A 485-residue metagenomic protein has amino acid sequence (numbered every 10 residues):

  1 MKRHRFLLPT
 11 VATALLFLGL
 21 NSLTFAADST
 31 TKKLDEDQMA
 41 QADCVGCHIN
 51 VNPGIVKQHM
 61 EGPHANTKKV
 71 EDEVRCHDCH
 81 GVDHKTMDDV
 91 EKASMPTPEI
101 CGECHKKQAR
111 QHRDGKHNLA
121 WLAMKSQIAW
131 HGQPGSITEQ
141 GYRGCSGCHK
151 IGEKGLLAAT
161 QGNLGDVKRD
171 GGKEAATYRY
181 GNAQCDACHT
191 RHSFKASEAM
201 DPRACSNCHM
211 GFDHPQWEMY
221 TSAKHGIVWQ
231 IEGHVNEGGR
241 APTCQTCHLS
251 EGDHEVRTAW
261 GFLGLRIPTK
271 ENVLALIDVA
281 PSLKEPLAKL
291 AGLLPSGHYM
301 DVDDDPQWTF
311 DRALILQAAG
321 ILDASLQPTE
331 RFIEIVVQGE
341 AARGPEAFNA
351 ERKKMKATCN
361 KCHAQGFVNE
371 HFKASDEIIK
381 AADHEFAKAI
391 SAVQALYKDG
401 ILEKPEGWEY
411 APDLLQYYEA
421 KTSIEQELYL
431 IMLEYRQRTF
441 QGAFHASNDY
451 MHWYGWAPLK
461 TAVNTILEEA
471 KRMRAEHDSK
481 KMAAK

Functional and structural regions predicted by a protein language model:
K2-A12: Bacterial N-terminal signal peptides that target proteins for export
T10-N21: Bacterial N-terminal signal peptides
A27-T31, G54-N66, E71, K85-Y142 (+1 more regions): Primarily the internal scaffold of c-type cytochrome electron-transfer domains, especially repeated/multiheme c-type
L34-A42, K356: Local sequence-structure signature of Cys/Sec-based thiol-disulfide redox active-site neighborhoods
D43-N50: N-terminal segments that cap or nucleate solenoid repeat domains
